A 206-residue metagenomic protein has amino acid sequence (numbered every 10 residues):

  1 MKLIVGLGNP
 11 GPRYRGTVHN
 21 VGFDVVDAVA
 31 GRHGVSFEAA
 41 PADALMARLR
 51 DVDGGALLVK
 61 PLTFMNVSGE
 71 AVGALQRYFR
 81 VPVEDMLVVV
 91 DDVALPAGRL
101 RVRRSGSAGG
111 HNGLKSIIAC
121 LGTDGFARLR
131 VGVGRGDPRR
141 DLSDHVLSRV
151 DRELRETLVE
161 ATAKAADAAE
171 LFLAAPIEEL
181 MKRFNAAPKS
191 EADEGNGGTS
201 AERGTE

Functional and structural regions predicted by a protein language model:
K2-S105, L114-L129, G136-D141, R152 (+1 more regions): Nucleotide and nucleotide-moiety/phosphate-recognizing core
S143-S148: Acyl/amide activation-and-transfer machinery of modular secondary-metabolite enzymes
